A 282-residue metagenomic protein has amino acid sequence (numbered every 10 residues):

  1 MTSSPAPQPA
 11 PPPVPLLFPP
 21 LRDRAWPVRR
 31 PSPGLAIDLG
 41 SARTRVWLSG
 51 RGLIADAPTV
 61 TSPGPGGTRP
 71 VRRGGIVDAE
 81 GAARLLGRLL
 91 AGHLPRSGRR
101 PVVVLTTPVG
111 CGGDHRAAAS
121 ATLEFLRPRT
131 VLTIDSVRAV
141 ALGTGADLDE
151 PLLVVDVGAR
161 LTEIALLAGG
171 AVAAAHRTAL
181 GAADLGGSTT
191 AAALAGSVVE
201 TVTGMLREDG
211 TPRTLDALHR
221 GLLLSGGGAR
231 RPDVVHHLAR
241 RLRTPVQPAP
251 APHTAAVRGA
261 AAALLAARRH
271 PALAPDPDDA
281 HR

Functional and structural regions predicted by a protein language model:
M1-V154, A171-L222, G226-R282: Nucleotide/phosphate-binding catalytic cleft detector across ATP-hydrolyzing and phosphate-transferring enzymes
P151-V157, L161-L167: Basic (Lys/Arg-enriched) interaction patch that binds polyanionic ligands
